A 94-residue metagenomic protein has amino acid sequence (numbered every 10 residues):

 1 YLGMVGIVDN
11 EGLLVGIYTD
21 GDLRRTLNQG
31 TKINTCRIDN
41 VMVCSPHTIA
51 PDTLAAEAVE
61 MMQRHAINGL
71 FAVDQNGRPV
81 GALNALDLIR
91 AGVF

Functional and structural regions predicted by a protein language model:
Y1-G12, T19: Oxyanion-binding "anion nests"
M4-G6, T48, F71: Structured core elements
L14-N68, Q75, P79-F94: Tandem CBS (Bateman) regulatory domains
